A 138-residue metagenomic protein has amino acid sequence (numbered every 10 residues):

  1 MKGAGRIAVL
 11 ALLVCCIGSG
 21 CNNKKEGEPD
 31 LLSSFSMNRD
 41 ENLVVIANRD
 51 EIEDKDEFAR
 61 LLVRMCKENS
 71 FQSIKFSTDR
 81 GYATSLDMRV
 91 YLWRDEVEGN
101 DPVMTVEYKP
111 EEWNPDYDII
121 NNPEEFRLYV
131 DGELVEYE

Functional and structural regions predicted by a protein language model:
M1-A8: Bacterial N-terminal signal peptides that target proteins for export
L10-V14: Hydrophobic alpha-helical targeting segments used for export or membrane insertion
I17-G20: C-terminal motif of bacterial Sec signal peptides marking the signal peptidase cleavage site
N22-K24: Bacterial signal peptide processing site
G27-L32: Alpha-helical scaffolding within the catalytic cores of extracellular/periplasmic polymer-degrading hydrolases
F35-E51: Acidic/histidine-rich, surface-exposed loop or edge segments in extracytoplasmic proteins
I46-P110: Mature extracytoplasmic domains of secretory-pathway proteins
Y108-E138: C-terminal partner/receptor-binding element of secreted or periplasmic proteins
